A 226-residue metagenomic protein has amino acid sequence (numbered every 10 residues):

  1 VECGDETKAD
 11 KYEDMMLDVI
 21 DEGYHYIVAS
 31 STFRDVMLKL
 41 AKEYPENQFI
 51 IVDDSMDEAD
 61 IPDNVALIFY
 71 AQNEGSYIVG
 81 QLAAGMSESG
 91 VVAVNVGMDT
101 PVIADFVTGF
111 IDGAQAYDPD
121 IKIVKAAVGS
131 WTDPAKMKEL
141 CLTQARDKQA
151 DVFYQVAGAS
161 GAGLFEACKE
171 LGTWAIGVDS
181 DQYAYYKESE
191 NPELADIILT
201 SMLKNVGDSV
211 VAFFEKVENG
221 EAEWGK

Functional and structural regions predicted by a protein language model:
V1-K226: A residue-level marker of the well-folded mature domains of exported/periplasmic proteins
